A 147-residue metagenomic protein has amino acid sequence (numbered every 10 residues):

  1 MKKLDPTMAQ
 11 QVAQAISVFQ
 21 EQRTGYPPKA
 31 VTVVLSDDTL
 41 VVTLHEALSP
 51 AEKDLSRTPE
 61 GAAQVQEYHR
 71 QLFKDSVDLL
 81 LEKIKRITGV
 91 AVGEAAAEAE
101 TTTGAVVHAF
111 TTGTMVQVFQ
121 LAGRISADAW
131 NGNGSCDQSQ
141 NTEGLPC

Functional and structural regions predicted by a protein language model:
K2, T7-T24, P28-I87, G93-C147: Composition-driven recognition of glycine/serine/threonine/acidic- and proline-rich low-complexity segments and repeats
